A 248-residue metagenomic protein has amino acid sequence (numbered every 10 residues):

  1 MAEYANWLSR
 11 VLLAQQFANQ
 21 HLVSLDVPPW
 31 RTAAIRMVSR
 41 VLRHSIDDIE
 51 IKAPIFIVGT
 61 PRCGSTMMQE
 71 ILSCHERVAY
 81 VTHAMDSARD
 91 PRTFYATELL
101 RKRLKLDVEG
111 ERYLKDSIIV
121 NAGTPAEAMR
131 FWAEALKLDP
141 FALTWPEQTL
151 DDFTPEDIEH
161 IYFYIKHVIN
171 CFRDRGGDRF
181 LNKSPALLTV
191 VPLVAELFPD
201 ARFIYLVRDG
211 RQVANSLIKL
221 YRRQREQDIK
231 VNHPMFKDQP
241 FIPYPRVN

Functional and structural regions predicted by a protein language model:
Y4, L13-I49, P155-D178, P185-L193 (+3 more regions): PAPS-dependent sulfotransferase catalytic domain
K52-P54: Pre-Walker A (Motif I) flank of P-loop NTPase domains
F56-V58, L206: Short hydrophobic segments within beta-strands
V58-G59, K183: The Walker A (P-loop) glycine that initiates the GxxxxGKT/S ATP-binding motif of P-loop NTPases
R62-C63: ATP-binding Walker
T66-A79: A conserved segment at the C-terminal end of the G1
H75, V81, L220-Q224: Phosphate/oxyanion-binding loops and surfaces in catalytic or ligand/nucleic-acid-binding neighborhoods
A84-F180, K230-R246: PAPS-dependent sulfation machinery
